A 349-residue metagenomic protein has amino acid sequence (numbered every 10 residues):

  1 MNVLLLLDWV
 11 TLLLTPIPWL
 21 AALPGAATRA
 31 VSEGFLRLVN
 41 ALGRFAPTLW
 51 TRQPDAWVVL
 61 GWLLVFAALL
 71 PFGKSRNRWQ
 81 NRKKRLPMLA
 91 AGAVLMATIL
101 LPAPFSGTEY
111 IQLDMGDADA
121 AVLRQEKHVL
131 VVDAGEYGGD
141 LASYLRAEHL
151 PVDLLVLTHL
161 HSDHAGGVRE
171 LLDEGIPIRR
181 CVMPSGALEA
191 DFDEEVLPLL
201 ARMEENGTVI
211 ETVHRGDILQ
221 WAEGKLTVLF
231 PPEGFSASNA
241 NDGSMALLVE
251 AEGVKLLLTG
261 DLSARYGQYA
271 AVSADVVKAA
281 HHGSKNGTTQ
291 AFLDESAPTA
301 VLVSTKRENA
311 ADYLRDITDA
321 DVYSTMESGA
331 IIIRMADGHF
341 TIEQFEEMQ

Functional and structural regions predicted by a protein language model:
L5, T11-Q349: Non-globular, low-confidence helical/coil segments that flank catalytic cores
